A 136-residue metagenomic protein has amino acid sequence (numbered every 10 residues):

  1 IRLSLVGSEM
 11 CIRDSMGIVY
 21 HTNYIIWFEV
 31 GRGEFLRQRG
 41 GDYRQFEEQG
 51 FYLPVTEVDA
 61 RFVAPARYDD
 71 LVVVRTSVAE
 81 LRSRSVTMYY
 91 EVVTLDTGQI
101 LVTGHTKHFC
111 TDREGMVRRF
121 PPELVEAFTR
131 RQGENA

Functional and structural regions predicted by a protein language model:
I1-G7, I12: Single conserved hydrophobic/aromatic residue that forms the stacking wall/gate of nucleotide- or nucleobase-binding
Y20-H21, D59, V63, T87-M88 (+1 more regions): Anionic, Ser/Thr-rich low-complexity intrinsically disordered regions
F35-L81, S85-V86, T103: Hydrophobic beta-strand-centered segment that forms part of the acyl-chain substrate-binding groove
R67-L71, V78-A136: HotDog/MaoC-like acyl-thioester-processing domains
